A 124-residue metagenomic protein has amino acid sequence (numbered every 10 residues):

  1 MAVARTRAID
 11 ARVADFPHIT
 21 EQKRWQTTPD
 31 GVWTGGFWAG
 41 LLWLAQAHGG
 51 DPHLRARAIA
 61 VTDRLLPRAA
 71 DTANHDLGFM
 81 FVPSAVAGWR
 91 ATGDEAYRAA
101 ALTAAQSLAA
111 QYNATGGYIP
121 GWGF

Functional and structural regions predicted by a protein language model:
M1-F124: Glycan-recognition and catalytic cores of secretory/periplasmic carbohydrate-active enzymes
